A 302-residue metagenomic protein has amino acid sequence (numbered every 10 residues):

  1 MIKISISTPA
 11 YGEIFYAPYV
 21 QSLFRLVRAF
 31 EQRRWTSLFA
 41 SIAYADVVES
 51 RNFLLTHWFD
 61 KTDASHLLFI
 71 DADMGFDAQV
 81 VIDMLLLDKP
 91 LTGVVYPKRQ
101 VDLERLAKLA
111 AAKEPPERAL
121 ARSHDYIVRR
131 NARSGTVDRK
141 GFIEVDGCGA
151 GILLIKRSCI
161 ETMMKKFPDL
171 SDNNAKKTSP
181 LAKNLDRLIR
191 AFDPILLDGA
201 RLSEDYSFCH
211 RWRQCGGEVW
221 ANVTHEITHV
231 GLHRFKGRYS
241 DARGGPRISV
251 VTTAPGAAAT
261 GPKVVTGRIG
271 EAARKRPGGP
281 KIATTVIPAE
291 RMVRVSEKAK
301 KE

Functional and structural regions predicted by a protein language model:
M1, S5, K165-E302: C-terminal catalytic/acceptor-binding lobe
M1-A45, E49, K281: N-proximal low-complexity "stem/linker" segments adjacent to membrane-targeting elements
P9-Y11, Y44, D73, I82 (+2 more regions): Polar low-complexity intrinsically disordered regions
E31, L85, W212-R213: Anion (oxyanion) recognition and catalysis
S37, S65, P90: Conserved acidic residues
N52-H66: Active-site nucleotide-sugar/metal-binding loop of Leloir-type enzymes
D63-G75: Short beta-strand-to-loop acidic/aromatic patch adjacent to the donor-nucleotide binding site
D77-D193: Conserved catalytic core of nucleotide-sugar-dependent glycosyltransferases
